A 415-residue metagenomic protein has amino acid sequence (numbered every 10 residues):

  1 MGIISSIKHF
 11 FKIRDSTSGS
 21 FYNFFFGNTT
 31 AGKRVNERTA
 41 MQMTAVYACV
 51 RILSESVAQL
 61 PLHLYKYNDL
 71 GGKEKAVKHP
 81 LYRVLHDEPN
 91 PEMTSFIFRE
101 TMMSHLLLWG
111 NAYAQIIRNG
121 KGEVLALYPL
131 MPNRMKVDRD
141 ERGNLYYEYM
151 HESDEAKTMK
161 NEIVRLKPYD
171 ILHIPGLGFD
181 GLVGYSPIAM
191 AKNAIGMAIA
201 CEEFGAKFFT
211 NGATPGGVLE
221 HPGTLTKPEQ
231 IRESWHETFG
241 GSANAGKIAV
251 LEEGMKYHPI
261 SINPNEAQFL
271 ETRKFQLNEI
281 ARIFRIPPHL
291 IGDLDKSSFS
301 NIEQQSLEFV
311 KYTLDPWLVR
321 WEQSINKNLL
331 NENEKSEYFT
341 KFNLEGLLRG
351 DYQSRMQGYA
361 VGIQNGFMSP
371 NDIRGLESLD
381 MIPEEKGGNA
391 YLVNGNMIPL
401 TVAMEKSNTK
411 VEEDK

Functional and structural regions predicted by a protein language model:
M1-R282, I286-H289, D293, F299 (+2 more regions): Structured, contiguous alpha/beta core segments that scaffold functional sites
E252-H258, E334, L347-R349: Short proline/glycine- and acidic-rich turn/helix-capping motifs at secondary-structure junctions
P288, D293, E334-S336, K341: Basic polyanion-binding and macromolecular-assembly surfaces
I302-E303: Small-residue-rich helix-loop
S306-K335, F339, N389-K415: Long, compositionally biased
G358-Q364: Short, amphipathic alpha-helical "recognition" segments used to contact nucleic acids or chromatin
